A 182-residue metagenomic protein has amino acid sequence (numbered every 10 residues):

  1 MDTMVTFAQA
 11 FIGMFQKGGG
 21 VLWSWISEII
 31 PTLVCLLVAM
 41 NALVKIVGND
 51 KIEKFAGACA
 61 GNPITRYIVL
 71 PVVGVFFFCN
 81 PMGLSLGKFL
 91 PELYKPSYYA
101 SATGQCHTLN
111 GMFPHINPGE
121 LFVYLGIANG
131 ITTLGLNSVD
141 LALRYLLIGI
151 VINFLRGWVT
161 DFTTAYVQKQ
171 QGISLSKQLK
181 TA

Functional and structural regions predicted by a protein language model:
T3-G87: Membrane-embedded alpha-helical segments and adjacent helix-loop junctions characteristic of multi-pass solute
T3-T6, T32, T65, T103 (+4 more regions): Residue-identity detector for threonine
Q9, Q16, Q105, Q168-Q171 (+1 more regions): Residue-identity detector for glutamine
S24-S27, S85, S97, S101 (+2 more regions): Generic serine detector
I46-K51, A56, L90, Y94 (+2 more regions): Membrane-interfacial segments
P63-G135: Alpha-helical membrane segments and immediately flanking helix-loop junctions that form or couple to the substrate/ion
M112-A182: Glycine-rich, aromatic-bearing surface loops/beta-hairpins
